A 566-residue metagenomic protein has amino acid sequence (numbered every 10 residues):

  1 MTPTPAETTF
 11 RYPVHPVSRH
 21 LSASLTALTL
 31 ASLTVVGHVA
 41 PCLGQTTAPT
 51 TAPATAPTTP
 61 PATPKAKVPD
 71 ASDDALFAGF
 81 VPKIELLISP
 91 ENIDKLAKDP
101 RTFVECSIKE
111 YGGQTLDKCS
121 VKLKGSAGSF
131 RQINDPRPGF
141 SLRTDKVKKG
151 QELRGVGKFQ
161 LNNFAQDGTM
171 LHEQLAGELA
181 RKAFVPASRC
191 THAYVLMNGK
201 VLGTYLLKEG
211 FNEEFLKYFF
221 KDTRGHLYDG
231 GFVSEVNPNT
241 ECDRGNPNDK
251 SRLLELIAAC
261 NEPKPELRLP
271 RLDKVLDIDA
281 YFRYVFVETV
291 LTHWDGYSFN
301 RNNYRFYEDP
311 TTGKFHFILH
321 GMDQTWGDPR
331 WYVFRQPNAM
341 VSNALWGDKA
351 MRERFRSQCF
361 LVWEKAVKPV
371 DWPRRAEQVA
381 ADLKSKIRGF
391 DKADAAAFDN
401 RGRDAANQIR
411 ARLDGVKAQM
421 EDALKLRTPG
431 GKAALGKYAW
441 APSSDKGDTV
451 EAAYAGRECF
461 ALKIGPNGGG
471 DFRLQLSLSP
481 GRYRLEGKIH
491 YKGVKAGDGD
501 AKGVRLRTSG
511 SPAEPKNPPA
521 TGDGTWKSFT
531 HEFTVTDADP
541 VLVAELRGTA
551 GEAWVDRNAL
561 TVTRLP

Functional and structural regions predicted by a protein language model:
M1-H20: N-terminal secretory signal peptides that target proteins for export/translocation
P3-E7, P49, P53-A54: Compositionally biased low-complexity segments, especially N-terminal hydrophobic helices that form the hydrophobic
T9-R11, P41, E105, K118 (+2 more regions): The N-terminal extracellular segments of secreted preproproteins, especially immediately downstream of signal
A23-P41: Bacterial N-terminal signal peptides
A52, A56-K432: Phosphate/dinucleotide-binding and metal-coordinating scaffold of catalytic cores in nucleotide-dependent enzymes
L424-P566: Extracellular and organelle-lumenal recognition/adhesion modules and their flexible linkers in secreted
